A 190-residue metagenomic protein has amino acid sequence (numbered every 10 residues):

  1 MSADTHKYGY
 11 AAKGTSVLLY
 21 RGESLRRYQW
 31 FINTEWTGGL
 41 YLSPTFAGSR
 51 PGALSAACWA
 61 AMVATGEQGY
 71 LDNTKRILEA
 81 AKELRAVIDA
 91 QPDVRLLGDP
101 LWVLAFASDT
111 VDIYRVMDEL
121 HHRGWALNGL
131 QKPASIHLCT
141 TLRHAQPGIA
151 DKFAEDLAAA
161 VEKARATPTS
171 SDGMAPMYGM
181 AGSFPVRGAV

Functional and structural regions predicted by a protein language model:
M1-W102, F106-V111, F184-R187: Active-site C-terminal subdomain of aminotransferase-like
L71, A90, P100-L101, A107-V190: Non-catalytic terminal extensions of PLP-dependent enzymes
